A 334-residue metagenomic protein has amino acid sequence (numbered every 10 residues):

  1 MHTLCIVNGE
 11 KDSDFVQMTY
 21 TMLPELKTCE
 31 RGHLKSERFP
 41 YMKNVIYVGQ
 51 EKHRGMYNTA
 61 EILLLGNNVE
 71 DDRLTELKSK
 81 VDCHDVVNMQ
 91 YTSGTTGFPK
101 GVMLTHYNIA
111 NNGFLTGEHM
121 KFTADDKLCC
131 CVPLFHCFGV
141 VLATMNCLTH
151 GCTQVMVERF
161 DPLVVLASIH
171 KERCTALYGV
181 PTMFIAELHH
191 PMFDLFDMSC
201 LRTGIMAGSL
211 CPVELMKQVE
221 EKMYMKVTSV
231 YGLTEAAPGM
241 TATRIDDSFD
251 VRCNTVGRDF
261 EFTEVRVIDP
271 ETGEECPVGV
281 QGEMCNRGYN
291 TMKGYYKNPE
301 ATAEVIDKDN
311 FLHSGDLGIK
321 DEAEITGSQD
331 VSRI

Functional and structural regions predicted by a protein language model:
M1-L65: Structural core segment of the AMP-binding/adenylate-forming
R38-M42, I46-H53, Y57-Y91, F98 (+1 more regions): Conserved pre-ATP/AMP-binding loop-to-beta segment of ANL
N44, A60-N67, K171-G179, L188-V251 (+1 more regions): Gly/Ser/Thr-rich phosphate-binding loop
K80, C253-D259, E275, I306-D309: Short Gly/Pro-enriched turn/cap motifs at secondary-structure boundaries
V86, T92-T95, L128, L134 (+6 more regions): Conserved S/T- and glycine-rich ATP-binding loop of Class I adenylate-forming
A110-K127, F135-A176, F184-M192: Conserved AMP-binding/adenylation subdomain of ANL enzymes
G208, G232, G257, G288 (+1 more regions): Active-site glycine-centered loops adjacent to acidic/histidine catalytic or metal-binding residues that shape
E274-G279, E283-I334: Conserved ATP-binding/catalytic segment of the ANL
